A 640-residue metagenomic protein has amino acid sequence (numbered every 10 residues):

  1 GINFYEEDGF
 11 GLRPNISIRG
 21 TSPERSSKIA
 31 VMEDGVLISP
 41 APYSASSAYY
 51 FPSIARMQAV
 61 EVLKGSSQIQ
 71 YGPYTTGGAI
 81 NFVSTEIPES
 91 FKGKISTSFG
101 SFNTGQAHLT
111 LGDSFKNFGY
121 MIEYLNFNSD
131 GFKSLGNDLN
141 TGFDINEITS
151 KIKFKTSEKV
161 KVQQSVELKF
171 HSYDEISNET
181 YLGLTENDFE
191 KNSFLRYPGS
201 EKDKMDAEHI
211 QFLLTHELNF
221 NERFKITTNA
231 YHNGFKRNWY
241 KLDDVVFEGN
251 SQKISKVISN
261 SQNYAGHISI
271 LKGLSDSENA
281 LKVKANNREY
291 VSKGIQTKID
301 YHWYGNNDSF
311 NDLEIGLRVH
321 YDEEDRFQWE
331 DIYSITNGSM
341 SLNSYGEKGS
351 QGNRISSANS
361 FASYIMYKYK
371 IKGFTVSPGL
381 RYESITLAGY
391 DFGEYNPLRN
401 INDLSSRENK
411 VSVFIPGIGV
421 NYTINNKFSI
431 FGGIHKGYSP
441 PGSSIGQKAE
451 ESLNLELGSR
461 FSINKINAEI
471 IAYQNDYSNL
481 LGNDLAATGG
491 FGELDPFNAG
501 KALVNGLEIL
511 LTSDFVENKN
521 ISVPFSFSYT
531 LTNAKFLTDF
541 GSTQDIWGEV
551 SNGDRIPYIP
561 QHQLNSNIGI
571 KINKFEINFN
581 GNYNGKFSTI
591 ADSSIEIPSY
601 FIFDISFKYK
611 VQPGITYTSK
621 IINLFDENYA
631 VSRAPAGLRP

Functional and structural regions predicted by a protein language model:
G1-P40: Extracytoplasmic beta-strand/coil segments of soluble accessory domains associated with Gram-negative outer-membrane
V36-K64: Short acidic/polar hinge/loop motifs at secondary-structure boundaries that mediate gating or recognition
K92, F99-N128, N137-N178, K204-E208 (+1 more regions): Transmembrane beta-barrel wall of Gram-negative outer-membrane proteins
K159-L168, A207-E394: Face-selective signature of the C-terminal outer-membrane beta-barrel domain
N219, R223-K241, T423, S429-G433 (+2 more regions): Membrane-embedded beta-barrel scaffold of Gram-negative outer-membrane proteins
Y290, N307-E314, R318-D322, E347 (+5 more regions): Structural signature of Gram-negative outer-membrane beta-barrels, strongest in the C-terminal barrel of TonB-dependent
K370, Q474-D476, D495-I590, F625: Gram-negative outer-membrane beta-barrel transporters
S478, S522-P524, F540, N582-I590 (+1 more regions): C-terminal beta-signal and adjacent terminal beta-strands/loops of Gram-negative outer-membrane beta-barrel proteins
